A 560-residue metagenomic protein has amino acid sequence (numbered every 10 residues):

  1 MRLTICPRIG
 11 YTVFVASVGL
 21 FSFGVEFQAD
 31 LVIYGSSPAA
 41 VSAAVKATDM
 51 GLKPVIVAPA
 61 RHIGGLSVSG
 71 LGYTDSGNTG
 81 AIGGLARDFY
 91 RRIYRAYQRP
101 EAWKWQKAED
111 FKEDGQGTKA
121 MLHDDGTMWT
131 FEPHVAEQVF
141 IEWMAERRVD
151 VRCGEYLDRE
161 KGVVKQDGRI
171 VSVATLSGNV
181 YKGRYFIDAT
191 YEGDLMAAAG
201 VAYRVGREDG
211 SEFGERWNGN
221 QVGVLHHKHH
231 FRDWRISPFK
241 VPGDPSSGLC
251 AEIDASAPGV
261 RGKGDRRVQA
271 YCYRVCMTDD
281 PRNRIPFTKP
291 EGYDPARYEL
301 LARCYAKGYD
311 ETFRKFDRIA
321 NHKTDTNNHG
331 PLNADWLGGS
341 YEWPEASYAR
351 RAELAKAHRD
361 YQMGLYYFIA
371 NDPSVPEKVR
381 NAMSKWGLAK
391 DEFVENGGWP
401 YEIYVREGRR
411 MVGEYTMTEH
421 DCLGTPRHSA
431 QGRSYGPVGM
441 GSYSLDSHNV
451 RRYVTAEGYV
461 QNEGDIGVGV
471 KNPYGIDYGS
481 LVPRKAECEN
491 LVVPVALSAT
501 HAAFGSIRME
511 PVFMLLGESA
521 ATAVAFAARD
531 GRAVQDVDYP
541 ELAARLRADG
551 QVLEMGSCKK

Functional and structural regions predicted by a protein language model:
G10-L20: Bacterial N-terminal signal peptides
S22-G24: Boundary at the C-terminal end of the N-terminal hydrophobic targeting segment
F27-S37: Beta1/beta-strand and adjacent pyrophosphate-binding region of the FAD-binding site in flavoprotein oxidoreductases
A40: N-terminal Rossmann-fold NAD(P) dinucleotide-binding loop
A47: Aromatic pocket-lining residues of Rossmann-like dinucleotide-binding sites
L52-K53, A58-G162, R204, E212-G214: Conserved N-terminal/central alpha/beta ligand/cofactor-binding core
E137, C153, V171-S172, N179-Y185 (+1 more regions): Flavin (FAD/FMN)-binding glycine-rich loop and adjacent Rossmann-like elements that form
